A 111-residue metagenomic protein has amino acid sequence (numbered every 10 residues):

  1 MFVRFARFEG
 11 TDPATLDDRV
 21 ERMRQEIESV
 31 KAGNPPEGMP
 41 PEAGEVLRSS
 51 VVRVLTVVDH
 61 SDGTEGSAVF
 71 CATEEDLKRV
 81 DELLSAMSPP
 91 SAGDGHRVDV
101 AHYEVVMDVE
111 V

Functional and structural regions predicted by a protein language model:
M1-G66, A72-L83, G93-V111: Short S/T/G/P-rich N-terminal loop/turn motif that feeds into the first structured element of a domain
P89-P90: Helix-adjacent hinge/juxtasegments
